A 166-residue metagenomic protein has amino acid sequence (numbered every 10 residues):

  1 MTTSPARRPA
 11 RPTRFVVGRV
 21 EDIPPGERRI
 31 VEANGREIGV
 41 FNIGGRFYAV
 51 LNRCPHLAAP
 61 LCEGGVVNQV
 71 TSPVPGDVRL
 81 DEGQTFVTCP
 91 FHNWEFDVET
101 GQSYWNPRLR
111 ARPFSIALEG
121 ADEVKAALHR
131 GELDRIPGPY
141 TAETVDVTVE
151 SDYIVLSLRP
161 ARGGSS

Functional and structural regions predicted by a protein language model:
M1-T85, D97-V98, S115-S166: N-terminal pre-ligand scaffold of iron-sulfur
C54, C89-H92: Short cysteine clusters
W94-E95, S103: Internal catalytic or translocation cores that form aromatic/hydrophobic pockets or channels for amphipathic metabolites
P107-R110, S115: Intrinsically disordered, low-complexity regulatory segments
